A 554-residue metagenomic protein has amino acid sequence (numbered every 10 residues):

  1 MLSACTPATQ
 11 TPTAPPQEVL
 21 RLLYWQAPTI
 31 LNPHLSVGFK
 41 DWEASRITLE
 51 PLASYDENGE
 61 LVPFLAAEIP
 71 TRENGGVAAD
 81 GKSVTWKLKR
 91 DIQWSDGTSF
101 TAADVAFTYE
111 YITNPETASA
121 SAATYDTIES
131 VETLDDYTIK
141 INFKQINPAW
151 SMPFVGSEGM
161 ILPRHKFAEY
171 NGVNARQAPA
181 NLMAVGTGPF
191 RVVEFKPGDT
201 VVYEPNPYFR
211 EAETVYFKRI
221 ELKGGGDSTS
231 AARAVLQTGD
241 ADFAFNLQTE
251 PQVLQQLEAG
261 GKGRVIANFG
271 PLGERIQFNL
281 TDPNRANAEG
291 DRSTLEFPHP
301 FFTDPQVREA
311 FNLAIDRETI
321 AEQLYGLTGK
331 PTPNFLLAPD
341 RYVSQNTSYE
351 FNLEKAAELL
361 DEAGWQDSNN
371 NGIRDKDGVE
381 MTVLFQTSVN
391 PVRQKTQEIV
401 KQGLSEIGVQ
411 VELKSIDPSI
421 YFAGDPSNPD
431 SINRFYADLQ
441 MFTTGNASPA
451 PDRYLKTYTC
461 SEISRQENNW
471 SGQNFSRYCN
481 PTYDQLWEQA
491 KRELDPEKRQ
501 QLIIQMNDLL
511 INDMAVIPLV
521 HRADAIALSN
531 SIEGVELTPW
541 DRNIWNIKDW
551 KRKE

Functional and structural regions predicted by a protein language model:
A4-T13, Y55-E57, N74-G75, L88-A120 (+5 more regions): Extracytoplasmic/periplasmic ligand-capture domains
L23-A78, E110, V185-G186: N-terminal lobe/hinge region of extracytoplasmic solute-binding protein
Y55, T127-I128, V173-N181, T187-V192: Short, P/G- and charge-enriched loop/turn segments at secondary-structure junctions
A78-D80, D135: Residue-level recognition of beta-strand termini and adjacent short loop/turns
S121-Y170: Surface-exposed binding/hinge segments that line and control ligand-binding clefts or catalytic entry sites
N171, T328-T347, A525-N530: Mature extracytoplasmic/periplasmic domains
L519: Active-site-proximal polar cores
